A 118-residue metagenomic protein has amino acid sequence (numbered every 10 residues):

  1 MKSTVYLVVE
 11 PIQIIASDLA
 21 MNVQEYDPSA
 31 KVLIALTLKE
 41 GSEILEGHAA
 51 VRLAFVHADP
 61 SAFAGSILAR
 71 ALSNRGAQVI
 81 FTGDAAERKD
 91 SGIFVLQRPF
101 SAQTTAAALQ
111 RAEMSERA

Functional and structural regions predicted by a protein language model:
S3-I14, L19, A54: Conserved acidic segment of CheY-like receiver
Q13-L33: Two-component/phosphorelay signaling modules centered on CheY-like receiver
I34, P60-F63: Residue-level signal for the "D+5" position in two-component response regulator receiver
L36-L53: Acidic, metal-coordinating helix/loop segments flanking the phosphotransfer/catalytic sites of two-component signaling
V56-A58: Active-site residues of response regulator receiver
F63-R75: Short amphipathic alpha-helix used as the core "switch/output" element in two-component signaling
I80-R117: Output/docking surface of receiver
